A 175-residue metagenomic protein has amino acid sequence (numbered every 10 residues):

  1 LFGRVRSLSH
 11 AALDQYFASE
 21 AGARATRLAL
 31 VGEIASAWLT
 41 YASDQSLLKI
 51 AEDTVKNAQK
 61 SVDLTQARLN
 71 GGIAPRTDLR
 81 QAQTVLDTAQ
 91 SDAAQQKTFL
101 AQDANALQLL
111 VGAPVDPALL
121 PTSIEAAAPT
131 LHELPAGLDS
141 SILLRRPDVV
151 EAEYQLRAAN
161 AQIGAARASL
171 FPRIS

Functional and structural regions predicted by a protein language model:
L1, Q15, G32, L100-L119 (+1 more regions): A small-residue-enriched
L1-L8: Short, polar/flexible loop-turn hinges at active-site or ligand-entry regions and domain interfaces
V5, A21-L138: Periplasmic alpha-helical coiled-coil/stalk elements that build and connect Gram-negative outer-membrane
L8, D78, D148: DHp/HisKA histidine-phosphotransfer helix
L13, L79, Q83-L86, E153-L156: Generic structural concept
Y16, W38, L69, L170-F171: Aromatic side chains
